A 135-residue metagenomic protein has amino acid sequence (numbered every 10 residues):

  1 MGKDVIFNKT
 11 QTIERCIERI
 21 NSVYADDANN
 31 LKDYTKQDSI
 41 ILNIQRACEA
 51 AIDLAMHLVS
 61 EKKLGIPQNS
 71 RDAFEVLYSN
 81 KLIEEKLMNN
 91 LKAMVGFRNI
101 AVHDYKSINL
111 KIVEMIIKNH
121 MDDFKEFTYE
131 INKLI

Functional and structural regions predicted by a protein language model:
M1-I135: Solvent-exposed interaction patches of small proteins and small membrane subunits
